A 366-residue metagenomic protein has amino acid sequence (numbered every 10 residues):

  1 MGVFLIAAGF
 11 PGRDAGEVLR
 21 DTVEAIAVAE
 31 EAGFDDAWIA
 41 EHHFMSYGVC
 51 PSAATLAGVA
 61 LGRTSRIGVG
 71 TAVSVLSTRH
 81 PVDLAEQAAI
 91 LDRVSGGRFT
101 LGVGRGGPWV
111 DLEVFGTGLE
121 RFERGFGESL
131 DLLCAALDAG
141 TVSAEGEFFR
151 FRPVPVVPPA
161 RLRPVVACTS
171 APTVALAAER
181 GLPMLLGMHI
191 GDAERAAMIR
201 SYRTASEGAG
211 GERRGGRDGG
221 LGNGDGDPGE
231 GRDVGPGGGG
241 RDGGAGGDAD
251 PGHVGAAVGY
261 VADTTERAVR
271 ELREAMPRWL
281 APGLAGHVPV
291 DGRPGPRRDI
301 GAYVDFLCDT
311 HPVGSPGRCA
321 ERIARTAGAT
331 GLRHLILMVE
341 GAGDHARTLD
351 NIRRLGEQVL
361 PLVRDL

Functional and structural regions predicted by a protein language model:
M1-G68, L162: N-terminal beta1-alpha1-beta2 module of alpha/beta enzyme domains
M1-L5, A37-I39, V69-T71, F99-V103 (+4 more regions): Hydrophobic faces of well-ordered beta-strands that scaffold small-molecule active sites in alpha/beta enzyme cores
L5-R20, S74-V82, P158-C168, F306-P316: Active-site mouth loops of central-metabolism enzymes
A29, G33, E41, A60 (+7 more regions): Conserved, mostly hydrophobic/aromatic
E30-E31, A57-S65, A88-R98, A178-E179 (+3 more regions): Acidic (Asp/Glu)-rich catalytic clusters
C50-V73, G125, R353-L366: Alpha-helix-loop-beta-strand connector modules within alpha/beta enzyme cores
H80-P183, M188, D192-R200, R213 (+1 more regions): Internal, glycine-rich beta/alpha segment that forms the wall or movable "lid" of small-molecule/cofactor binding
E120-V154, A193-G216, G244-R333, R364-L366: An alpha-helical appendage that flanks or caps ligand/catalytic pockets
